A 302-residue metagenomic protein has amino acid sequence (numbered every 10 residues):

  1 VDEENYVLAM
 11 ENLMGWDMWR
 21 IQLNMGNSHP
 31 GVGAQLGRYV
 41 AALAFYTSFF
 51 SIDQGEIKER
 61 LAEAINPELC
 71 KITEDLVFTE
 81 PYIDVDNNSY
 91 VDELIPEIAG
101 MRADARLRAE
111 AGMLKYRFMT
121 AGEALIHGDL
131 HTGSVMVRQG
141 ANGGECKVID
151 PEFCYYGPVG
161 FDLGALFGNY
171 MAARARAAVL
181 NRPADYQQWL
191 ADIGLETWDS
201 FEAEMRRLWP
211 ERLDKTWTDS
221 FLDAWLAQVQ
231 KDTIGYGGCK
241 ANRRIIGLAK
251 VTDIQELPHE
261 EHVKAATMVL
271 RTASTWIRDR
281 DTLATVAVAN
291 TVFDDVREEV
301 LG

Functional and structural regions predicted by a protein language model:
V1-V7: Short beta-strand micro-motifs within the conserved protein kinase catalytic domain, predominantly in the N-lobe
Y6, E123-A124, L163: Residues on conserved beta-strands of the protein kinase catalytic domain
L8-W16: Short pocket-lining segment of the protein kinase catalytic domain that shapes the ATP-binding cleft
M18-H127, R138-G140, G144: ATP-dependent phospho-/nucleotidyl transfer catalytic cores
L130: Hydrophobic HxD+1 residue recognition
G133-A178: Catalytic activation segment of kinase domains across protein kinase-like and atypical kinase folds
G160-R212, G237-I254: Active-site activation/catalytic loop segments of kinase-like enzymes and analogous catalytic loops in related
S220-G302: ATP/Mg2+ or Mg2+-diphosphate-binding catalytic cores that bind nucleotide phosphates or diphosphates via glycine-rich
